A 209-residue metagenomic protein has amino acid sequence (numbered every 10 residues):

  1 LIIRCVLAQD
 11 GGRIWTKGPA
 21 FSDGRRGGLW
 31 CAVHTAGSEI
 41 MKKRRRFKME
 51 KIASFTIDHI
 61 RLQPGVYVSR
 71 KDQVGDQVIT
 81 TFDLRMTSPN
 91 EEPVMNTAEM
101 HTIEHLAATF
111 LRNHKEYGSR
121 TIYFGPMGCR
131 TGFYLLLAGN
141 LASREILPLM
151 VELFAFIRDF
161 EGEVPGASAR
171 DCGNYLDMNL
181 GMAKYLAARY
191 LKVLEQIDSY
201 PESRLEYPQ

Functional and structural regions predicted by a protein language model:
R4, R13, R25-R26, R44-R46: Basic polycationic patches enriched in arginine
K42-L111: His/Glu-rich zincin catalytic helix
P89, P93-E145: M16/MPP (pitrilysin/insulinase) zinc-metallopeptidase core fold and M16-derived inactive scaffolds
F124-Q196: Active-site-adjacent, His/Asp/Glu-enriched structural segments that form or flank metal-binding and acid/base networks
